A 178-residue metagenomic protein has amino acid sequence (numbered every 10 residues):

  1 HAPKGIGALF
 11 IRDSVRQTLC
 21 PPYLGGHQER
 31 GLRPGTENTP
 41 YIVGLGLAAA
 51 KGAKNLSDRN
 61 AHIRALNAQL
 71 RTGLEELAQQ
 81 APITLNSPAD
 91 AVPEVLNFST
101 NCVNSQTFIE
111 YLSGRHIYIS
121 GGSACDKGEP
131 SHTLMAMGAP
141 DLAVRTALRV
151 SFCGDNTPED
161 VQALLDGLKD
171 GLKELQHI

Functional and structural regions predicted by a protein language model:
H1-I178: Pyridoxal 5′-phosphate
